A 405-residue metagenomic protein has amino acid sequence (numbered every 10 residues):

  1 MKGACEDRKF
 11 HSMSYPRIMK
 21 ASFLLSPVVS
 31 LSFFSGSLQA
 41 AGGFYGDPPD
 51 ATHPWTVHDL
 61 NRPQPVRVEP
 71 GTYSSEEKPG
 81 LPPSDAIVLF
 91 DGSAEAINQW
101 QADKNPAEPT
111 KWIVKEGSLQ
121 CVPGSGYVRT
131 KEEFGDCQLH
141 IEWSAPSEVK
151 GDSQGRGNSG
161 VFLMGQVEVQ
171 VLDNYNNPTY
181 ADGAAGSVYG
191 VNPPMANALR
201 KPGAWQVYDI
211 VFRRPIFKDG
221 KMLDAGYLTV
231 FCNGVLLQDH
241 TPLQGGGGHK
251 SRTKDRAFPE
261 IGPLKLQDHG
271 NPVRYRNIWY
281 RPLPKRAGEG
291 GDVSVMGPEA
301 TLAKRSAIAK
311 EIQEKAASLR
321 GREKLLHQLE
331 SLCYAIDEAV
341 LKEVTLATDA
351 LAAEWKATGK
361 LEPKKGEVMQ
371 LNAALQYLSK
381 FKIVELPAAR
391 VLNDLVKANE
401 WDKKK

Functional and structural regions predicted by a protein language model:
R8-F10: Intrinsically disordered, low-complexity segments enriched in serine/threonine/proline/glycine and often basic
S14-V28: Bacterial N-terminal signal peptides that target proteins for export
S26-G36: Bacterial N-terminal signal peptides
A40-K405: Carbohydrate-interacting regions of secretory-pathway proteins
